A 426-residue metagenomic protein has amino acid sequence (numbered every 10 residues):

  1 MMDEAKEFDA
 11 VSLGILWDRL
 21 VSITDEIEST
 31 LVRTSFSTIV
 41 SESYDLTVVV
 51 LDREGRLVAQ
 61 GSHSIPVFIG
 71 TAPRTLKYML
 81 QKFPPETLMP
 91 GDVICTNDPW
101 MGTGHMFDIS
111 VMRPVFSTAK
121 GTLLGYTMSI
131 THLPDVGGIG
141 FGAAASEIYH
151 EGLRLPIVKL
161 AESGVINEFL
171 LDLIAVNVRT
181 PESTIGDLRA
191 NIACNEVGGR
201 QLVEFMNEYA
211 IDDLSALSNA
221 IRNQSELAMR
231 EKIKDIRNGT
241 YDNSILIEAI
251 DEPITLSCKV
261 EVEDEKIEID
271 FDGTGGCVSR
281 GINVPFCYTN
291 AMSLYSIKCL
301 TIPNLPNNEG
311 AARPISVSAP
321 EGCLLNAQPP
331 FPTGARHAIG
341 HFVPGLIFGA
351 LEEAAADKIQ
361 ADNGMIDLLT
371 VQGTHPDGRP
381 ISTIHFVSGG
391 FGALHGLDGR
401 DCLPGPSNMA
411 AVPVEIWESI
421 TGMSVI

Functional and structural regions predicted by a protein language model:
M2-P90, C95-A119, L123-E268, D272-I426: Glycine/proline-enriched, intrinsically flexible loops and inter-domain linkers
